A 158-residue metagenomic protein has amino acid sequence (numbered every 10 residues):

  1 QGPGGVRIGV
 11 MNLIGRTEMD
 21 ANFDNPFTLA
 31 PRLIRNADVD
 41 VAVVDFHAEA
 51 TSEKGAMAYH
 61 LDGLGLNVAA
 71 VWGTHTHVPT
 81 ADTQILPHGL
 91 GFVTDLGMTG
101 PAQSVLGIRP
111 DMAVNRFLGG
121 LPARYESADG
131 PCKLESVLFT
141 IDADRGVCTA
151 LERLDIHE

Functional and structural regions predicted by a protein language model:
Q1, A81-T83, E135-F139: Short beta-strand scaffold segments in enzyme catalytic cores
Q1-V41: Binuclear metal-dependent hydrolase catalytic cores centered on His/Asp/Glu-rich metal-binding motifs
G2-G4, L86-G89, T140-V147: Short acidic-glycine loop/turn motifs at beta-strand connectors
M11, V43, H75, F139: Divalent metal-coordination and catalytic microenvironments
M19, F46-H47: Glycine- and other small-residue-rich loops at beta-strand/loop junctions that grip anionic moieties
V39-F46, N67-V71: Short beta-strand/loop segments at the ligand-binding rim of alpha/beta enzyme cores
T51-S127: Conserved beta-sheet core of the metallophosphoesterase superfamily
A113-E158: A short C-terminal boundary segment appended to hydrolase-like catalytic domains
